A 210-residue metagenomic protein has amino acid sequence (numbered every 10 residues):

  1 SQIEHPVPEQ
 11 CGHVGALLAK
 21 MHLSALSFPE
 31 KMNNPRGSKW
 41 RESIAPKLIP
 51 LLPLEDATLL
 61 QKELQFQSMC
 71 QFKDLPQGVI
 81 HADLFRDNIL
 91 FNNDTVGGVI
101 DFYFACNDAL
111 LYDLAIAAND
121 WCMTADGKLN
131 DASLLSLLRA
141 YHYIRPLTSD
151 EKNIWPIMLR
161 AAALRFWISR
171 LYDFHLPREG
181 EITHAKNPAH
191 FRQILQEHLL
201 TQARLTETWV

Functional and structural regions predicted by a protein language model:
S1-E30: ATP-binding pocket architecture of kinase catalytic cores
E30, P35-P46, M123, L134-Y143: Alpha-helical transmembrane segments of bacterial inner-membrane membrane proteins
E30-K31, E42-A82, N92: An alpha-helical support segment within catalytic cores of ATP-dependent transferases
K39, K47, F166-V210: ATP/Mg2+ or Mg2+-diphosphate-binding catalytic cores that bind nucleotide phosphates or diphosphates via glycine-rich
Q67-Y112, I116: Active-site acidic catalytic loop and adjacent metal/ATP-binding pocket of ATP-dependent phosphoryl transfer enzymes
T95, L110, T124-L129, H190 (+1 more regions): Anionic ligand-binding catalytic core segments
L111-P146, A161-R178: Active-site activation/catalytic loop segments of kinase-like enzymes and analogous catalytic loops in related
S149-L159: All-alpha amphipathic helical-bundle segments outside canonical DNA-binding/catalytic cores that form hydrophobic
